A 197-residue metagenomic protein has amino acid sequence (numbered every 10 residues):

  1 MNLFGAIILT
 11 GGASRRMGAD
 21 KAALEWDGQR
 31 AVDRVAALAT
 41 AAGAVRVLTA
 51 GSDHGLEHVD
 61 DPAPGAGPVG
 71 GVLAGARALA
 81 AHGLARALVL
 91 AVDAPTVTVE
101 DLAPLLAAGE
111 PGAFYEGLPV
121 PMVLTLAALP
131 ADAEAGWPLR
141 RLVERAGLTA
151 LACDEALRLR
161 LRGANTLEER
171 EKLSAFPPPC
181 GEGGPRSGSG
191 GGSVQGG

Functional and structural regions predicted by a protein language model:
M1-L118, L126-A131, A135-W137, E144-L157: Nucleotide and nucleotide-moiety/phosphate-recognizing core
N2, G136-C180, V194-G197: Conserved alpha/beta core of the MobA/IspD/sugar-nucleotide pyrophosphorylase nucleotidyltransferase superfamily
R34, F176-C180, G184-G188: A generic structured-segment signal
V35-A36, H54, N165-T166, S189-G192: Charge-rich, low-complexity amphipathic helices in intrinsically disordered tails/linkers adjacent to domains
V59, G65, A175-F176, E182: Compositionally biased, intrinsically disordered/low-complexity regions enriched for serine, proline and threonine
P119-L124, R162-A164: Short glycine- and hydrophobic/aromatic-rich loop-to-beta-strand nucleating segment in the catalytic cores
P185-G197: Intrinsically disordered, low-complexity segments enriched in serine/threonine/proline/glycine and often basic
